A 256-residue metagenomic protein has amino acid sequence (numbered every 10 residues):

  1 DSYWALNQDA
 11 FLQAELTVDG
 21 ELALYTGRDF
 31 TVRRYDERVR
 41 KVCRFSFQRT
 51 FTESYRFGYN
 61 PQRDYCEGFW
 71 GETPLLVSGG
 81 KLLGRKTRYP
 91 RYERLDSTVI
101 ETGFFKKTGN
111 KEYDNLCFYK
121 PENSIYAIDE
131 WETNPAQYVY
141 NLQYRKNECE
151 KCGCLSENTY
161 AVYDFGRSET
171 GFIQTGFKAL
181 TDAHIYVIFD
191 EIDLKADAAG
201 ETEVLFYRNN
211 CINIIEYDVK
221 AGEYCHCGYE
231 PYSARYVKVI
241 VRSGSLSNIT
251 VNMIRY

Functional and structural regions predicted by a protein language model:
D1-Y256: Extracellular/oxidizing-compartment recognition motifs
